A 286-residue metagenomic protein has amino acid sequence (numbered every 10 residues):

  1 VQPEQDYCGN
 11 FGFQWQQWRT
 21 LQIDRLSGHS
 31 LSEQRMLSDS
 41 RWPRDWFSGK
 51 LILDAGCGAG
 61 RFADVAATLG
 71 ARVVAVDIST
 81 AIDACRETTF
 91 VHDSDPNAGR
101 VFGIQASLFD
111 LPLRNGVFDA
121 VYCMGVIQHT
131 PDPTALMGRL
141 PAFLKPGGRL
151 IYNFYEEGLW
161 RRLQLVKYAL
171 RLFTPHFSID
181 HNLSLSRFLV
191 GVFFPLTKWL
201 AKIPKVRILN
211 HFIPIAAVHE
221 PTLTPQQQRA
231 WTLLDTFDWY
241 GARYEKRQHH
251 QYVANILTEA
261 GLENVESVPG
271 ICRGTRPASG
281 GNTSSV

Functional and structural regions predicted by a protein language model:
V1-P112, Y244-K246, Y252, N264-V286: Conserved N-terminal segment of class I S-adenosyl-L-methionine
F90, P131, K145: Short conserved AdoMet
D110-A120: A short acidic, Gly/Pro-enriched loop at the edge of an enzyme's catalytic core that lines a small-molecule cofactor
A120-P131: A short SAM/SAH-binding and catalytic strip from SAM-dependent methyltransferases
T134-P146: A short glycine-rich, Lys/Arg-flanked "PGG" loop and its adjoining helix->strand segment in the class I
R149-G191: Conserved class I S-adenosyl-L-methionine
S178-K246, H250, A254, T258: Substrate-binding/catalytic lobe of Class I Rossmann-like enzymes that use SAM or dcSAM, i.e., the mid-to-C-terminal
